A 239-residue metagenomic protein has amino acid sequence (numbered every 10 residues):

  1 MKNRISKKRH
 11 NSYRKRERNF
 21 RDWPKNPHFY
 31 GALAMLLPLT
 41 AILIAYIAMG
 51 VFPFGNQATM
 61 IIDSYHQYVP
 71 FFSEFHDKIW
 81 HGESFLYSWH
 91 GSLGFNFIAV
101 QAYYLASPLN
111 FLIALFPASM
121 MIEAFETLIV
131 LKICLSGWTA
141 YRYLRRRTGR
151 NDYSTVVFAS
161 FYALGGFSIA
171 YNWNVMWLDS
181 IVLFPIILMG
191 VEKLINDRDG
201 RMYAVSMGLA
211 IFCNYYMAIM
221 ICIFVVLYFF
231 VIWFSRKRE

Functional and structural regions predicted by a protein language model:
M1-V51: Start-transfer (signal-anchor) and selected internal transmembrane alpha helices of multi-pass inner/ER membrane
W23-P27, D77, P117, M207-G208: Membrane-interface segments at the starts/ends of alpha-helical transmembrane spans
P24, H76-W80, L194-I195, F234-E239: Hydrophobic residues in alpha-helical segments
P27-G31, A118-L128, I187, G200: Membrane-interface helix-boundary signature
P38, V130, C134-R147, D152-S235: Membrane-embedded helix bundles of polyisoprenyl
L39-G137, S160-I181, M220: Membrane-interface coil-to-helix junctions
V51-G55, A118, D197, W233-R238: Transmembrane helix-loop junctions in multipass membrane proteins, especially transporters and channels
